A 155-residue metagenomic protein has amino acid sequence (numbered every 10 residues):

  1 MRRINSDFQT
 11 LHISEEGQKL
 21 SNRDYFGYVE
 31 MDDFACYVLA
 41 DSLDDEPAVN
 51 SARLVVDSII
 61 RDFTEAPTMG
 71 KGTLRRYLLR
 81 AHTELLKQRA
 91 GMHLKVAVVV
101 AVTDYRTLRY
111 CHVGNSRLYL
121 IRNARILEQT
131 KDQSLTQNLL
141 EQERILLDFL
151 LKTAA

Functional and structural regions predicted by a protein language model:
M1-A155: PP2C/PPM-type serine/threonine phosphatase catalytic domain
